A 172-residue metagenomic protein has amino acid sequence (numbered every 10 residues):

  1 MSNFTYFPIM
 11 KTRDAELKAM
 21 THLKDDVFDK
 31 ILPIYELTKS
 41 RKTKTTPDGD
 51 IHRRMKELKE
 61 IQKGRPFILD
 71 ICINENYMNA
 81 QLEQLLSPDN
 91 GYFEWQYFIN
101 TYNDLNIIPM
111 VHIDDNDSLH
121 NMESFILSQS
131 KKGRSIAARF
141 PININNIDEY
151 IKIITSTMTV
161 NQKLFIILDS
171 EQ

Functional and structural regions predicted by a protein language model:
M1-N116: Alpha/beta catalytic barrel-like cores
E94-Q172: Eukaryote-skewed repeat-based solenoidal scaffolds used as protein-protein interaction platforms, primarily
